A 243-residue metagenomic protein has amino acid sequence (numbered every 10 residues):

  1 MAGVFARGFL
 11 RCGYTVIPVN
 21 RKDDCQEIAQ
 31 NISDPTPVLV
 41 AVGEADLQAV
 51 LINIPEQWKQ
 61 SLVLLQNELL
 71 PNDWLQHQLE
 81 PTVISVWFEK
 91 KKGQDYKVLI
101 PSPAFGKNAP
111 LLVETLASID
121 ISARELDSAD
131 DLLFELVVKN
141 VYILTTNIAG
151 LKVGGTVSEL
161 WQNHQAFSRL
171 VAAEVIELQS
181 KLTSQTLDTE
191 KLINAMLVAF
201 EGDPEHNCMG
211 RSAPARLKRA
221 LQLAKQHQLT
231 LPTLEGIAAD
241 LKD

Functional and structural regions predicted by a protein language model:
A2, F105, A109, H164-A172 (+3 more regions): Generic structural signal for well-ordered, non-membrane alpha-helical segments in soluble metabolic enzymes
A2-G13, I17-K97: Rossmann-like NAD(P)(H) cofactor-binding subdomain of soluble oxidoreductases
L10, A117, K225: Anion (oxyanion) recognition and catalysis
L62-V138, T145: Rossmann-fold dinucleotide-binding core
E89-I100, V153-Q162, A199-C208: Helix-loop-beta segment of a Rossmann-like dinucleotide-binding subdomain
D131-I176: Active-site-proximal catalytic alpha-helix in oxidoreductases
A173-D243: NAD(P)-dependent Rossmann-like dehydrogenase/reductase catalytic/cofactor-binding core
